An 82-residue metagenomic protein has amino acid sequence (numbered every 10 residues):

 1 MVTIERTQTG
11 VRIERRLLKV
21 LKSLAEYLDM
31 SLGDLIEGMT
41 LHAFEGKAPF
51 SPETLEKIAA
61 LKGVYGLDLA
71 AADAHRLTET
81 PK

Functional and structural regions predicted by a protein language model:
M1-R15, K22-A25, G63-A72, E79-K82: Short Lys/Arg-rich basic patches
R6, D29, H42, A59-K62: Compositionally biased, low-complexity repeat tracts
Q8-G10, G33, L55, L61: Low-complexity, intrinsically disordered short peptide segments enriched in small/polar/basic residues
R12-L18, G33-G38: Extended hydrophobic secondary-structure segments
L28-L55, A72: Short, basic amphipathic alpha-helical segments that act as recognition/interaction helices in nucleic-acid-binding
P49-T54, A60, V64-D68: Short alpha-helix boundary/capping motifs
